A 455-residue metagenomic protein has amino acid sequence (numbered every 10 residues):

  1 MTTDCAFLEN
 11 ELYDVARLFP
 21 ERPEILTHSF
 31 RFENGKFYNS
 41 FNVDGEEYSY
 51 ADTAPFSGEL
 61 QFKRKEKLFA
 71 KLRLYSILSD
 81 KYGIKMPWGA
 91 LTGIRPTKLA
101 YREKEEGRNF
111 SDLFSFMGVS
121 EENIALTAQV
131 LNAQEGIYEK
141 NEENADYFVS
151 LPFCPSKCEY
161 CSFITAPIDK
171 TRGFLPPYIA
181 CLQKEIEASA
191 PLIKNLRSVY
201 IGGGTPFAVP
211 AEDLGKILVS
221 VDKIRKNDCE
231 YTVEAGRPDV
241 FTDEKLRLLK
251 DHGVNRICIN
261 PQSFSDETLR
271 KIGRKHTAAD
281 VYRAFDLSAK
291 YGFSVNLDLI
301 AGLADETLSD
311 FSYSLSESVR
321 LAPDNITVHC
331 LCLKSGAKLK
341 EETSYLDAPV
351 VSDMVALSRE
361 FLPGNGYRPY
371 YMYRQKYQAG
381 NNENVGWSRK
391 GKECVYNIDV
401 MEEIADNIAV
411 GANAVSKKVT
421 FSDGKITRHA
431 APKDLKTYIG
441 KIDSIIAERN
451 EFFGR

Functional and structural regions predicted by a protein language model:
M1-E106, S388-R455: Radical SAM enzyme core and accessory elements
I25, C332, G336, K340-V410: A C-terminal junction/extension of Radical SAM enzymes
N39-F41, V149, I257-I259: Short beta-strand motif preference
K81-W88, E105-F148, I193: N-terminal [4Fe-4S]-dependent radical SAM core
E142-P177: Canonical Radical SAM [4Fe-4S] cluster-binding loop centered on the CxxxCxxC motif and its immediate flanking residues
N144-D146, S198, E230, N325 (+2 more regions): Beta-sheet entry/capping signal
S150, C258, N325-H329, I398 (+1 more regions): Beta-strand scaffold of nucleotide-dependent catalytic cores
T165-L357: Conserved non-cysteine loop/helix-boundary elements of the Radical SAM core domain that shape
